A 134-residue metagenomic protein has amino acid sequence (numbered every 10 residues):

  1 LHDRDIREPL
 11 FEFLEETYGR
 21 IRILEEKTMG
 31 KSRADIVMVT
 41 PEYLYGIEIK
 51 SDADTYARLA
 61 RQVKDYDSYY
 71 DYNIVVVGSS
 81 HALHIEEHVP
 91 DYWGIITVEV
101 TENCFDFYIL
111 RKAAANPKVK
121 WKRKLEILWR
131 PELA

Functional and structural regions predicted by a protein language model:
L1-I23: Acidic-basic catalytic patches of nuclease active cores, encompassing PD-(D/E)XK and other metal-cofactor nuclease
L10, I36-M38, Y43-D52: Conserved catalytic cores of phosphodiester-cleaving nucleases, focusing on short active-site segments
E12, R22, K27, A34-V39 (+2 more regions): Positively charged, polar, low-complexity stretches
L14, M29, A34-D35, Y43 (+1 more regions): Short N-terminal edge-element motif at the start of the domain
D54-T97: Catalytic cores of nucleic-acid endonucleases
C104-A134: A conserved mid-domain beta-alpha-beta active-site/ligand-binding segment of alpha/beta enzyme cores
